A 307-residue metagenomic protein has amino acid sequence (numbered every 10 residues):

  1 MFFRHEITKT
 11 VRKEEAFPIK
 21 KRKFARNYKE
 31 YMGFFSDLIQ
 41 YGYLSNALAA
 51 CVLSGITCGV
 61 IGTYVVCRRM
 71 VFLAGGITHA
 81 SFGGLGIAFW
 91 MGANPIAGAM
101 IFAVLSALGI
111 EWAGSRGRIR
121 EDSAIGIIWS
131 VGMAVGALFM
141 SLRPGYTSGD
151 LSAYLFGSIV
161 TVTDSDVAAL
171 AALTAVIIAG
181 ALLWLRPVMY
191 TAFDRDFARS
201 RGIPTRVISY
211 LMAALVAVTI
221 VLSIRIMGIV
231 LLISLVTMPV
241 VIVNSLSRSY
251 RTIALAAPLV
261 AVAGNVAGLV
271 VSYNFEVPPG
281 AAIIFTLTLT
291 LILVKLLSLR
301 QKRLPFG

Functional and structural regions predicted by a protein language model:
T10, I19-I56: Membrane-interfacial amphipathic/re-entrant helices at transmembrane-helix boundaries
F34-D37, Y41-N46, I125-W184: Transmembrane helix-bundle core of multi-pass membrane transporters and related energy-transducing complexes
L44-G55, A93-V104, V221-S234, A281: Structural signature of hydrophobic alpha-helical transmembrane segments
L48-L53, I96-I101, S123-I127, V167-A172 (+3 more regions): Hydrophobic alpha-helical transmembrane segments
T63-Y146, V243-L255, S272-F275, L299-R300: Short loop segments and helix-boundary regions at transmembrane helix junctions of multi-pass inner-membrane proteins
T163-P239: Helix-loop-helix "hairpin" substructures at the membrane interface of multi-pass membrane proteins
I226, V230-A281: Transmembrane alpha-helical segments in multi-pass inner-membrane proteins
V277-G307: Cytosolic-side transmembrane-helix boundaries in multi-pass membrane proteins
